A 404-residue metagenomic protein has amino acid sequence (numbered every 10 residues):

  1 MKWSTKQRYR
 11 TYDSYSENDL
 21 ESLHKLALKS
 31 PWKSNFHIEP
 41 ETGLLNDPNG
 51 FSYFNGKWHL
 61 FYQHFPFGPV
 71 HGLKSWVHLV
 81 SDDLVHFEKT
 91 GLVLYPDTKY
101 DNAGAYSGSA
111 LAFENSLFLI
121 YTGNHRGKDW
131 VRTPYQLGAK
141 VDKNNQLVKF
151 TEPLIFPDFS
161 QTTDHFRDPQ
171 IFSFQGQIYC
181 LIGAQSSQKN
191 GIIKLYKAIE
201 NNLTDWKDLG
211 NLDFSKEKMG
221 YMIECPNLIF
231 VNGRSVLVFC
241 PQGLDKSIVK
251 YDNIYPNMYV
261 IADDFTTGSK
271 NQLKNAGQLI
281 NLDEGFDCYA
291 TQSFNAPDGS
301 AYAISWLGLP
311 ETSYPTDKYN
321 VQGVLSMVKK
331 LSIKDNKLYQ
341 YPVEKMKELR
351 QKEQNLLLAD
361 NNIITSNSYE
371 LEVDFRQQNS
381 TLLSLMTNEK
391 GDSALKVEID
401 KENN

Functional and structural regions predicted by a protein language model:
M1-A103, S107, L111-D168, S173-M219 (+4 more regions): Beta-rich carbohydrate-recognition and catalytic domains
N49, T291-S293: Short, surface-exposed beta-strand/loop micro-motifs that present aromatic residues
E224-P226, Y289-T291: Repeated scaffold domains used in trafficking and secretory/extracellular systems, primarily beta-propellers
A296-P297: Structural secondary-structure packing elements that flank or coincide with functional cores
S300: Substrate-binding/catalytic groove segments of enzymes that remodel or degrade extracellular structural polymers
K347-N404: Secretory/extracellular carbohydrate-interaction modules and structurally similar beta-sandwich "look-alikes"
